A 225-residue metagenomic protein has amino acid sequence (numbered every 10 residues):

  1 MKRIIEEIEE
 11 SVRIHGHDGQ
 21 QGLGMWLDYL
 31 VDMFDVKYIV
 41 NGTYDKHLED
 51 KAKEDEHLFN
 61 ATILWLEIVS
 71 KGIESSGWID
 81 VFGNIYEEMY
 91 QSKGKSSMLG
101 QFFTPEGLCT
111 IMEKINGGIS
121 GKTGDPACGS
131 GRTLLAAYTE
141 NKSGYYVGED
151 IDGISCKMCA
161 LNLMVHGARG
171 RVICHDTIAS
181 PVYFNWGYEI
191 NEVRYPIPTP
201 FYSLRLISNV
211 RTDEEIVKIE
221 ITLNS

Functional and structural regions predicted by a protein language model:
M1-E88: A short N-terminal interaction module
G16, M98-F102, Y146-E149: Short, charged/polar micro-motifs that form catalytic or ligand-binding hotspots
I73, S96-G100, K122: Short helix-to-loop capping/linker segments positioned immediately adjacent to catalytic or ligand/cofactor-binding
D80-G107, E113-K114: Class I SAM-dependent transferase core
P105-E192: Conserved S-adenosyl-L-methionine
R169, I173-S225: S-adenosylmethionine
